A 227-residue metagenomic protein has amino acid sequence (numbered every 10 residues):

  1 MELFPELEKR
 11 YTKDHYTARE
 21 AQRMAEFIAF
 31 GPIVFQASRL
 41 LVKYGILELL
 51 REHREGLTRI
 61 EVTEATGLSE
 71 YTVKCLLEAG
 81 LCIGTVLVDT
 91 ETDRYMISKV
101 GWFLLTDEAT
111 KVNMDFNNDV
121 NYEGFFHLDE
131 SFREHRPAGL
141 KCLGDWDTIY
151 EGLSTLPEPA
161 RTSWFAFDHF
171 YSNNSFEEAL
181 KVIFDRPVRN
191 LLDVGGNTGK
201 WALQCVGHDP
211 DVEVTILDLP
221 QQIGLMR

Functional and structural regions predicted by a protein language model:
M1-L3: Eukaryotic partner-binding/assembly regions in large regulatory complexes
E8-Y16, A21-G56, E64-R189: Conserved Class I S-adenosyl-L-methionine-dependent methyltransferase catalytic core
I60: Residues within the helices of the helix-turn-helix
P187-N197: Conserved class I S-adenosyl-L-methionine
T198-P210: Conserved SAM-binding loop of SAM-dependent methyltransferases across substrates and taxa, primarily the Class I
E213-D218: Conserved SAM-binding motif I beta-strand of class I
Q221: Conserved SAM-binding loop
G224-R227: Short alpha-helix adjacent to the SAM-binding motif of class I
